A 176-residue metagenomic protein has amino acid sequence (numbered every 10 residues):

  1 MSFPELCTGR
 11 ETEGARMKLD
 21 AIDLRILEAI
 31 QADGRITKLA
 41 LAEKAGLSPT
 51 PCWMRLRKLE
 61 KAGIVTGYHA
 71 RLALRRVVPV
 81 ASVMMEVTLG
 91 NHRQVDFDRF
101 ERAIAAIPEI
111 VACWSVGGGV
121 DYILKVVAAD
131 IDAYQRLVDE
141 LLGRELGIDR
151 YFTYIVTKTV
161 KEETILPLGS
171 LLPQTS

Functional and structural regions predicted by a protein language model:
M1-S176: A compositional/biophysical signature of low hydrophobicity enriched in polar/charged and small residues
